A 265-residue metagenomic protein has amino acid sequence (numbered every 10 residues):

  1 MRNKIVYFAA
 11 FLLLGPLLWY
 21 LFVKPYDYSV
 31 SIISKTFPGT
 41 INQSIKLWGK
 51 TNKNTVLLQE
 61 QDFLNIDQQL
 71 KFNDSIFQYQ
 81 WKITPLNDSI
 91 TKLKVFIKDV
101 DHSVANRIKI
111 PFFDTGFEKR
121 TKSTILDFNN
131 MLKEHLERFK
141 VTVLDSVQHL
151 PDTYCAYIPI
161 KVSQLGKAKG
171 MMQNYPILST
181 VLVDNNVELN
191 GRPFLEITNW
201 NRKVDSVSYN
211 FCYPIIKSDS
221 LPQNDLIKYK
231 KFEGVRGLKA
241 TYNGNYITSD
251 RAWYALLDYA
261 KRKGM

Functional and structural regions predicted by a protein language model:
K4-L21: Hydrophobic membrane-insertion alpha-helices, especially the h-region of bacterial N-terminal signal peptides
P16-M265: A solvent-exposed interaction/effector surface
